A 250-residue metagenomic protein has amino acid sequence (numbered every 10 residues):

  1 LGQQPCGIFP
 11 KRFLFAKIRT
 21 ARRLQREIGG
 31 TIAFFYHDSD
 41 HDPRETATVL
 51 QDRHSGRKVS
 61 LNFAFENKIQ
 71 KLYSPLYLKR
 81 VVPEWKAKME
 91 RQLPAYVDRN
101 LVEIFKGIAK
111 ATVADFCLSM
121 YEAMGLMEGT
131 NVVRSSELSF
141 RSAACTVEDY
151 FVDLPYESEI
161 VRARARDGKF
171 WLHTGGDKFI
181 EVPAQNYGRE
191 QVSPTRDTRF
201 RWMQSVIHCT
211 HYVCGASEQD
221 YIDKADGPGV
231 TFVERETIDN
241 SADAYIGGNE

Functional and structural regions predicted by a protein language model:
L1-E250: N-terminal targeting/trafficking signals and adjacent low-complexity tails
